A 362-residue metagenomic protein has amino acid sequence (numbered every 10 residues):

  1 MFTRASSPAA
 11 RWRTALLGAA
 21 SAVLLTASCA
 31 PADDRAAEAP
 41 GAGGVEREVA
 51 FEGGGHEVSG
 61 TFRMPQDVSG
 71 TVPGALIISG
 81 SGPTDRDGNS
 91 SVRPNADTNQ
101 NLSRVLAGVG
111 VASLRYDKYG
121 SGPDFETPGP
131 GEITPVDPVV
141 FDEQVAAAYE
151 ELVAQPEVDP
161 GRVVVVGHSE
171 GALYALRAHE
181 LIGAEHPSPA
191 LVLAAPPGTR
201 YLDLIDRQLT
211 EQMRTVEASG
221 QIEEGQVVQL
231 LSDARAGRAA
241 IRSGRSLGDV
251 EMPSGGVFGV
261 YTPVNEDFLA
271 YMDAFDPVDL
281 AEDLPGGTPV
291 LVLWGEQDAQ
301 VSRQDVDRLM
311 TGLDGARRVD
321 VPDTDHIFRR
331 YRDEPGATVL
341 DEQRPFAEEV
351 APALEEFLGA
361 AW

Functional and structural regions predicted by a protein language model:
A37-G70: N-terminal cap/lid segment of alpha/beta-hydrolase-fold proteins
D67-G108: Short, surface-exposed "cap/lid" segments of acyl-processing enzymes
T134-Q155: Alpha/beta-hydrolase active-site loop
E151-E157, G161-E211: Primarily recognizes the serine-hydrolase "nucleophile elbow" in alpha/beta-hydrolase and SGNH/GDSL folds
A184, V192-L280: Accessory cap/linker subdomain of secreted extracellular hydrolases
L284, V292-W294: Short beta-strand/loop motif that positions the catalytic acidic residue of the alpha/beta-hydrolase fold
A299-D305: Conserved alpha/beta-hydrolase "acid-adjacent" motif
I327-F328, R332-W362: Catalytic active-site module of serine/aspartate enzymes centered on a nucleophile-bearing elbow/loop
